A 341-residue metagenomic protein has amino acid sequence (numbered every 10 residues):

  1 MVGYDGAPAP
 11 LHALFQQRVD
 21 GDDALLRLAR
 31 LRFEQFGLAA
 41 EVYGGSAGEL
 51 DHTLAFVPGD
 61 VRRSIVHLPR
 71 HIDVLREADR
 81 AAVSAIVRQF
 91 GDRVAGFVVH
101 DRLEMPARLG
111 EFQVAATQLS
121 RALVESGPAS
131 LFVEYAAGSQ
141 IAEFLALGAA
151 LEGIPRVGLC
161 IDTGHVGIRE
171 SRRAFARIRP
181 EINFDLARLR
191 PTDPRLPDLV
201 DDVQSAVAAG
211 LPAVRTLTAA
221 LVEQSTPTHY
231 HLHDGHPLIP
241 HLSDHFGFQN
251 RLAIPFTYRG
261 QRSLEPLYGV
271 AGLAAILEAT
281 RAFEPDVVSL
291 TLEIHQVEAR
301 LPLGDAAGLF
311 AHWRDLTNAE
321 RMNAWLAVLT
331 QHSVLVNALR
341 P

Functional and structural regions predicted by a protein language model:
M1-D5, P10-L14, Q35-V42, R62-H67 (+6 more regions): Structural preference for beta-strand elements that scaffold enzyme active sites
M1-R88, D92, A311-P341: N-terminal pre-domain/capping segments
L14-L25, A39-L54, H71-A81, L103-E111 (+5 more regions): Acidic-and-aromatic substrate-binding clefts and catalytic sites of carbohydrate-active enzymes
D23-L26, G210-E223, R262-E284, S289: A short, acidic, amphipathic alpha-helical segment used as a generic capping/interface helix at domain edges
F33-Q35, G91, E125, Q224 (+1 more regions): Alpha-helix termination/capping residues and helix-transition junctions
V57-E170, H312-V328: Active-site acidic/histidine proton-transfer and metal-coordination neighborhood in alpha/beta enzyme cores
S120-P255: Acidic/histidine-rich catalytic cores of soluble enzymes
F248-I276, T280, E293-P341: Aromatic-rich peripheral "rim/lid" segments of glycoside hydrolase catalytic domains that contact and position glycan
